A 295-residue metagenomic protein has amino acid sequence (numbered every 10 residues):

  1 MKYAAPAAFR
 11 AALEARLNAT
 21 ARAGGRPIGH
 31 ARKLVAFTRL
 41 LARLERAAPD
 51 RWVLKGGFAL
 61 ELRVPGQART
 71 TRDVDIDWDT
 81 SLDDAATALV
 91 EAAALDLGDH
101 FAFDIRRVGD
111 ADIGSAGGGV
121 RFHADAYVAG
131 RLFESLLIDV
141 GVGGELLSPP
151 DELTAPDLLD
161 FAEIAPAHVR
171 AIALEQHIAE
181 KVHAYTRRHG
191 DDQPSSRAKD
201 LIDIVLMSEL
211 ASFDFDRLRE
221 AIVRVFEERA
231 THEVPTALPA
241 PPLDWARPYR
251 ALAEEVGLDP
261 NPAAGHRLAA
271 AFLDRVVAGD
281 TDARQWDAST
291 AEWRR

Functional and structural regions predicted by a protein language model:
M1-W52, L62-V74, W78-R295: Structured mid-to-C-terminal alpha-helical surface segments
A59: Catalytic metal-binding/acid-base residues of hydrolase active sites
